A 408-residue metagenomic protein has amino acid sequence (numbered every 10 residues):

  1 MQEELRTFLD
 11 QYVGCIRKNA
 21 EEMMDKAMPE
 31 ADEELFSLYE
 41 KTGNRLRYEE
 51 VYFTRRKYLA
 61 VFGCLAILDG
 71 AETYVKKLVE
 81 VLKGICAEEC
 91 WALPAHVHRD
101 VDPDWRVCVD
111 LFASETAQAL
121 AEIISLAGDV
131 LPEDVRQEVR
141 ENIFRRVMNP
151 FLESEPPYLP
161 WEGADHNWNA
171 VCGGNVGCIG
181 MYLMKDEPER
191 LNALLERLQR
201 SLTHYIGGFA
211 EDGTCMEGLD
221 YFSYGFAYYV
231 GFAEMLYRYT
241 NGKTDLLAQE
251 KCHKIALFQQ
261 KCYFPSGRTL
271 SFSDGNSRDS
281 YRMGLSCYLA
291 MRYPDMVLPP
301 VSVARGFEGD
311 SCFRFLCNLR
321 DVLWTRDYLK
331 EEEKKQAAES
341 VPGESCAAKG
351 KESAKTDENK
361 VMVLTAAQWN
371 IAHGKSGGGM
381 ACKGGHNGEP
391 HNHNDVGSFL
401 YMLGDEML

Functional and structural regions predicted by a protein language model:
M1-Q11, V101, W105-A117, A121 (+2 more regions): N-terminal capping/interface segment
Q2, E49-H253, L257-Y263: Aromatic-lined, polymer-binding surfaces characteristic of secreted/periplasmic polysaccharide-degrading enzymes
Q2-E40: Low-complexity, Ser/Thr/Pro/Gly-enriched N-terminal "stalk/linker" regions
E34-L35, A95-V97, L159-A164, T269-N276 (+1 more regions): Short coil/turn segments at secondary-structure boundaries
E34-T42, L46-Y52: Hydrophobic transmembrane alpha-helices
G43, G174, G213, A367-Q368: Glycine-centered flexibility sites
N44-R45, V61, E162, G384-H386: Short alpha-helical segments and helix-capping/turn motifs at coil-helix boundaries
F226-M407: Carbohydrate-active enzyme catalytic cores, enriched for enzymes that act on polyanionic acidic polysaccharides
